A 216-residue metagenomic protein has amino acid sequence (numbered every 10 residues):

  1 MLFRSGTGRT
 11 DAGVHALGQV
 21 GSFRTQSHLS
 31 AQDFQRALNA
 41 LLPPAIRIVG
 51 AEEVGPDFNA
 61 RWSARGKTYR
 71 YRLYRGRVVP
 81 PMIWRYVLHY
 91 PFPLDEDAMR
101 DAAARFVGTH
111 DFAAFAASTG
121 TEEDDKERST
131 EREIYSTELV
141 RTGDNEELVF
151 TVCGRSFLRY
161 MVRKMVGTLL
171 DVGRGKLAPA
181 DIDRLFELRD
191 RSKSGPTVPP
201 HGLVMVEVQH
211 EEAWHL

Functional and structural regions predicted by a protein language model:
F3-L216: Structured-RNA-binding interfaces characteristic of tRNA pseudouridine synthases
